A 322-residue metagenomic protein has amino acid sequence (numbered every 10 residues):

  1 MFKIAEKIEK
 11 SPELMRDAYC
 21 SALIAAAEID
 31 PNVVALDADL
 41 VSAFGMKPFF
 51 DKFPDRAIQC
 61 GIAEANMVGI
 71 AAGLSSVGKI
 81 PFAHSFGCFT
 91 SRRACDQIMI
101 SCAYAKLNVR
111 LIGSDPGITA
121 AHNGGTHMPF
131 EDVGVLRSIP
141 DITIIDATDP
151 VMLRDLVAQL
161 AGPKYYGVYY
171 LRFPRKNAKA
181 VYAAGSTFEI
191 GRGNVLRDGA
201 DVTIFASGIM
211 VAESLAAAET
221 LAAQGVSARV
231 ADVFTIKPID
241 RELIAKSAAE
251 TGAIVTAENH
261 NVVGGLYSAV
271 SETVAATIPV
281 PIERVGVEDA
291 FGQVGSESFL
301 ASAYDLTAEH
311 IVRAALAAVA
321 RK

Functional and structural regions predicted by a protein language model:
M1-Y166, Y170-R172, N177, T187: Thiamine diphosphate
F2-I4, D17, I29-N32, L40-D51 (+4 more regions): Thiamine diphosphate
